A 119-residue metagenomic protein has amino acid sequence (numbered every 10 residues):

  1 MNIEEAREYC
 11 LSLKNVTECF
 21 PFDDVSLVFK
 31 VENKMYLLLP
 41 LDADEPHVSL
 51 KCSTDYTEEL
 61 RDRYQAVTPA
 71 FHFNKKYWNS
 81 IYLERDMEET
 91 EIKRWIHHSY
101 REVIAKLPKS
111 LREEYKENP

Functional and structural regions predicted by a protein language model:
M1-P119: Charge-dense, helix-prone N-terminal extensions
